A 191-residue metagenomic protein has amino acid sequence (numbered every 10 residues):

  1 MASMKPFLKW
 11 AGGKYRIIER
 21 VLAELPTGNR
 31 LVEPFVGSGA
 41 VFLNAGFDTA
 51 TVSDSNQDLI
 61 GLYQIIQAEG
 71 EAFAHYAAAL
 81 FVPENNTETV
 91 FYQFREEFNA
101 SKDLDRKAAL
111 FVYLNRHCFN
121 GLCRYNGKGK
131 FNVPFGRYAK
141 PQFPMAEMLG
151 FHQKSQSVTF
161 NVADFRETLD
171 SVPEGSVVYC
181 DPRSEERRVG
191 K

Functional and structural regions predicted by a protein language model:
A2-R16, E24-T27, E69-C180, S184-E185: SAM-dependent nucleic-acid methyltransferase catalytic core
Y15-I18, V36: Short amphipathic alpha-helical segment that frequently serves as the phosphate-/nucleotide-binding helix
E24, G28-P83: Conserved S-adenosyl-L-methionine
E186-G190: Conserved small/polar residues in nucleotide/adenosyl-binding loops
